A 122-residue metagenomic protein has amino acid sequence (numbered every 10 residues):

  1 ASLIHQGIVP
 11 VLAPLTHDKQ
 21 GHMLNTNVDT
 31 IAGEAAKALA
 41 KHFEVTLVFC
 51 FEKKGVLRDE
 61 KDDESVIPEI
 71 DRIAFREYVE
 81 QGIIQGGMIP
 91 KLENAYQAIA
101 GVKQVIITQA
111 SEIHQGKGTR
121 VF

Functional and structural regions predicted by a protein language model:
A1-F122: C-terminal catalytic "cap/lid" subdomain
